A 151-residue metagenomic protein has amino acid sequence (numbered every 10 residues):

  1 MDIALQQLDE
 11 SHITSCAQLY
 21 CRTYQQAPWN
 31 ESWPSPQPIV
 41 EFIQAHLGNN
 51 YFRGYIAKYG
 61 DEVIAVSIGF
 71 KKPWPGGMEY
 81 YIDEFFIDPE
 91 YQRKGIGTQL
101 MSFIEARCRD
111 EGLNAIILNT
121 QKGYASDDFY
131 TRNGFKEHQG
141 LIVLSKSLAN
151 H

Functional and structural regions predicted by a protein language model:
D2-Q18: A short beta-loop-alpha structural element at the N-terminal edge of CoA-dependent acyl/N-acetyltransferase catalytic
C21-I43: Conserved GNAT-fold acetyl-CoA-binding loop/helix
Q44-I56: A short helix-loop-beta-strand connector motif used in the catalytic cores of GNAT acetyltransferases and, in some
I56, E62-K71, Y81, F86: Conserved beta-strand in the GNAT
K72-I82, Q92, E137-G140: A conserved beta-turn-beta hairpin within the catalytic core of GNAT-like acetyltransferases that forms part
I87, R93-A106, R132: Conserved acetyl-CoA-binding loop-helix of GNAT-fold acetyltransferases
T98, D110, K122-G140, K146: Conserved active-site alpha-helix within GNAT-family acetyltransferase domains
M101, C108-Q121: Conserved GNAT acetyl-CoA-binding A-motif
